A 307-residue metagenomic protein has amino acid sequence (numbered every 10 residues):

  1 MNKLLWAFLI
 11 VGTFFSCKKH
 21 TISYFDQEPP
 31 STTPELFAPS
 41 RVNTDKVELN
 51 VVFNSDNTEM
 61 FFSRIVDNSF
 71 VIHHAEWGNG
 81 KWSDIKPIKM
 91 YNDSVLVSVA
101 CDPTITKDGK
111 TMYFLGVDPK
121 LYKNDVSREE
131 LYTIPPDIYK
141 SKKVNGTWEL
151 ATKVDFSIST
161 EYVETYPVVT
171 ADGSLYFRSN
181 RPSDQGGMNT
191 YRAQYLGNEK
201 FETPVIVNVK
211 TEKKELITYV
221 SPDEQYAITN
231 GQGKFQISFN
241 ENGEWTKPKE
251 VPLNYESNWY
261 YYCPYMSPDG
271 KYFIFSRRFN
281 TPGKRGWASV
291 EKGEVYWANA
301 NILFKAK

Functional and structural regions predicted by a protein language model:
M1-T21: Bacterial Sec-dependent N-terminal signal peptides
K19-K307: Short, conserved micro-motifs composed of acidic
